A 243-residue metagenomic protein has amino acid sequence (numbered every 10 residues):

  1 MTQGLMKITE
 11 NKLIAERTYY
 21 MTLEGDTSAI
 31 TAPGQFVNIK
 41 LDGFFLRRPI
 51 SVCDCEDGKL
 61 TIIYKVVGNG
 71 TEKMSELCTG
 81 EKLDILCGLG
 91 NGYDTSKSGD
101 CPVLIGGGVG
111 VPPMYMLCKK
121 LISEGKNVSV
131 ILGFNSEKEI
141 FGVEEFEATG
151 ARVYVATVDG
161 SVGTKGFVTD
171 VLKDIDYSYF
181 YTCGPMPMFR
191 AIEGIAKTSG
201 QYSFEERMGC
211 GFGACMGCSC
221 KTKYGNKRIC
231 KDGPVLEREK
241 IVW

Functional and structural regions predicted by a protein language model:
T2-E81: Ferredoxin-reductase
E10, D54, V155-T157, Y202-F204 (+1 more regions): Structural signal for conserved beta-strand scaffold positions within catalytic alpha/beta enzyme cores
F45-V52, G90-K97, C230: Short, Lys/Arg- and Gly-enriched loop/turn segments at beta-strand edges
N69-R207: FNR/FR-type flavoprotein reductase catalytic core
E205-P234: Local cysteine-cluster metal-coordination motifs and their immediate loop/turn environment, predominantly Fe-S cluster
P234-W243: Short microdomains enriched in Cys/His and/or Lys/Arg
